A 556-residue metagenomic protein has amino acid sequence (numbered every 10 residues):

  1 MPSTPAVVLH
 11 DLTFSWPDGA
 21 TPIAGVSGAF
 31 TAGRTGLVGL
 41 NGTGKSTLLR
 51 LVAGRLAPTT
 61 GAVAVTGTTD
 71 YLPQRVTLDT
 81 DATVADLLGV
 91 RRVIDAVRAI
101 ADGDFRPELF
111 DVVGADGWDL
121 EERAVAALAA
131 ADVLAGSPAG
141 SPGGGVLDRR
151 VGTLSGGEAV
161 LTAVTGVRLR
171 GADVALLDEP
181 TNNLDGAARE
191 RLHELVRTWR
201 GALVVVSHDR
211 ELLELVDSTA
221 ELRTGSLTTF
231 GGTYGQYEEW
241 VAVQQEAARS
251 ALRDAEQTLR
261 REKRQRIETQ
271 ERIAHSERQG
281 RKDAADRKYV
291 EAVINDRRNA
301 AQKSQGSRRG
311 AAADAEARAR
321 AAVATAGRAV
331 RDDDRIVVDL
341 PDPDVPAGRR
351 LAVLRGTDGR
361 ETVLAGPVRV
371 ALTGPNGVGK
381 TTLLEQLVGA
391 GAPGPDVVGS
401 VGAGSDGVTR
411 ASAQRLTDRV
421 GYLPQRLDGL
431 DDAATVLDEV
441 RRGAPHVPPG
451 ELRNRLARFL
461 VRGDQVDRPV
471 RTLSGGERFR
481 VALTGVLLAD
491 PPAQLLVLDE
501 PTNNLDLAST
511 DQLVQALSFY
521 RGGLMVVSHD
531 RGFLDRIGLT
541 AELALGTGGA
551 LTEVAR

Functional and structural regions predicted by a protein language model:
M1-T13, V93-V160, W240-T357: Coupling and communication elements adjacent to P-loop NTPase active sites across diverse families
L9-L12, G19-G33, G61, V353-A371: Conserved beta-strand
T31-T35, S46-F110, P367-G450, H529-G532 (+1 more regions): ABC ATPase nucleotide-binding domain signature region
V63, E211, T224-E239, G532 (+1 more regions): Conserved switch/coupling elements of ABC/ABC-like ATPase nucleotide-binding domains
L78-T153, P424-Q494, E500: ABC-family P-loop ATPase nucleotide-binding domains
G156-L176, V388-G389, E477-V497: GG-anchored amphipathic helix commonly corresponding to the ABC/SMC/Rad50 NBD signature/C-loop
V164, L192, L483, T502 (+1 more regions): Hydrophobic anchor residue at the start of the ABC signature
A175-E179, L184, L495-E500, L505-D506: Catalytic Walker B motif of ABC-type/P-loop ATPase nucleotide-binding domains
